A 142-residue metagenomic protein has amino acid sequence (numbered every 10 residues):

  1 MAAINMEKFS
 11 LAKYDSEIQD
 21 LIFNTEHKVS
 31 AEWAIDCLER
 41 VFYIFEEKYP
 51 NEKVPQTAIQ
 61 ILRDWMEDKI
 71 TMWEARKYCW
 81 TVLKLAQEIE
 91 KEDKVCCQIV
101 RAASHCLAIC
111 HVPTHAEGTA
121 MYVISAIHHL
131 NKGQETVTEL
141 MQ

Functional and structural regions predicted by a protein language model:
A2-M141: Structured binding/interaction patches within domain cores
